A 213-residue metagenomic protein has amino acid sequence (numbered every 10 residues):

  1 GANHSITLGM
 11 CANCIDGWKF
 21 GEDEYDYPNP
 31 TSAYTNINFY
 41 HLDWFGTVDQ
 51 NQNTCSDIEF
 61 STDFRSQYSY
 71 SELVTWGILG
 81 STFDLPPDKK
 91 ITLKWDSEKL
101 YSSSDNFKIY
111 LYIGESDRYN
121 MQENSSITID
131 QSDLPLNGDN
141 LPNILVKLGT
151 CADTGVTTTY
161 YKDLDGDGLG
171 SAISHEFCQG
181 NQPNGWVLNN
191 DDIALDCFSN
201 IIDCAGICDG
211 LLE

Functional and structural regions predicted by a protein language model:
G1-L100, E123-S125, D130-E213: Primarily marks secretory-pathway-exposed extracellular/lumenal segments that are disulfide- and glycosylation-prone
W95-E115: Short, surface-exposed beta-strand/strand-loop-strand elements in extracellular ectodomains
E115-Q122: Surface-exposed loop/edge segments in extracytoplasmic proteins
